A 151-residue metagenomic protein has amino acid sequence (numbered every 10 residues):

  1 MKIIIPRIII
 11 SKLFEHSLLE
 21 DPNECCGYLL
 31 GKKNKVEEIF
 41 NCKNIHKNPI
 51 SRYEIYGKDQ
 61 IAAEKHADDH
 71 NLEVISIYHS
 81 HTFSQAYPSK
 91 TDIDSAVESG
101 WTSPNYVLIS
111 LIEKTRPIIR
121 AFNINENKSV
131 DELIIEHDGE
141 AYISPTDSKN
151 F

Functional and structural regions predicted by a protein language model:
M1-V74, Q85-F151: Conserved beta-strand-loop surface patch within small alpha/beta domains used for substrate/adaptor or ligand engagement
H79-F83: Histidine-centered divalent metal-coordination motifs
